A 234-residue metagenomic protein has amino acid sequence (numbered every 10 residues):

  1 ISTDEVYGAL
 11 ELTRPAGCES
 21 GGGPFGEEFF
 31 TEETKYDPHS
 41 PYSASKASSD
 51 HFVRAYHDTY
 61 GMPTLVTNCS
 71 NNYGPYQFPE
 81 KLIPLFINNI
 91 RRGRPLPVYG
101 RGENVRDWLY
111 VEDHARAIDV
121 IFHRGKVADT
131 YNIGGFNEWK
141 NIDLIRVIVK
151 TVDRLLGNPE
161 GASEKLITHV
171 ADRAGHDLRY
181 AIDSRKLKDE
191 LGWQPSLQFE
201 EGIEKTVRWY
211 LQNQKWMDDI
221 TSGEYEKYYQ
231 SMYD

Functional and structural regions predicted by a protein language model:
I1-S2, Y99: Glycine- and small-residue beta-turn/loop positions that connect adjacent beta-strands
T3-G8, N71-Q77, E103, H123 (+1 more regions): Active-site proximal helix/loop that lines the substrate pocket of Rossmann-like NAD(P)-dependent oxidoreductase domains
E5-V66, Y73, Q77-P79: Catalytic helix-loop patch of NAD(P)-dependent Rossmann-fold dehydrogenases
C18, P84, I90-D234: C-terminal substrate-binding subdomain of Rossmann-fold SDR/epimerase-dehydratase oxidoreductases
S48, F52, Y56, F86 (+2 more regions): Hydrophobic alpha-helix immediately C-terminal to the catalytic Tyr-X-X-X-Lys motif of short-chain
V66-C69, Y99-G100: Short beta-strands and strand-loop turn motifs
